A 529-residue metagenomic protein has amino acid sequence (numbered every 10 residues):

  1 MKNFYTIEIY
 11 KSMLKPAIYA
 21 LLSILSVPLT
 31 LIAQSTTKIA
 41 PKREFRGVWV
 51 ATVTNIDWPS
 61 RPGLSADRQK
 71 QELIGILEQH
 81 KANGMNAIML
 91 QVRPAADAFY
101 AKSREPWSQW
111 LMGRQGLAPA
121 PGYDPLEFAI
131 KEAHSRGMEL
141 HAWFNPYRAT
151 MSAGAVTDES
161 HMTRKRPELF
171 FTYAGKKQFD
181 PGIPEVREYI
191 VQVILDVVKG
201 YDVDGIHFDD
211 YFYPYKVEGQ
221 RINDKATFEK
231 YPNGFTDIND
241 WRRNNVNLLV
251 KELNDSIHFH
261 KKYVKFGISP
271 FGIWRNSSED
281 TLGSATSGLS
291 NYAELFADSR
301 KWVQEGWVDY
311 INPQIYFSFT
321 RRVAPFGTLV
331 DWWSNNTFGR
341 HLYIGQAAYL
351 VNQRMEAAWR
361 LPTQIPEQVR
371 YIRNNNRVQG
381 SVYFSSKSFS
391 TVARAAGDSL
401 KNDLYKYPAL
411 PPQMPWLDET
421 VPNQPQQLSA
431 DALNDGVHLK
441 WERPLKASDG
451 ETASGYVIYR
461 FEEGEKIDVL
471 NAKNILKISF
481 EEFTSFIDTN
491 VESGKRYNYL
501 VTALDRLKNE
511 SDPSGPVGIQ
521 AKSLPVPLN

Functional and structural regions predicted by a protein language model:
A51, N55-Q71, Y147-D196, G200 (+1 more regions): Active-site-adjacent "subsite" loops/lids of carbohydrate-active enzymes
Q71-D97: Catalytic domains of carbohydrate-active enzymes, especially glycoside hydrolases
A98-G113, R148-Y173, D210-N233, S278-L289: Aromatic- and acidic-residue-enriched segments that line the glycan-binding/catalytic groove of carbohydrate-active
Y189-V193, K199-G200, G205-F208, F212-A285 (+3 more regions): Active-site neighborhood of glycoside hydrolase catalytic domains
F296-R300, Q304-T320, F338-W416: Substrate-binding cleft of secreted/luminal carbohydrate-active enzymes
A395-G450, S493, K508-N529: Pro/Thr/Ser/Gly-rich low-complexity, intrinsically disordered linker/stalk tracts
P444-N471: Solvent-exposed loop/turn segments flanking beta-strands in beta-repeat/beta-sandwich domains
D488-E510: Beta-strand-rich modules
